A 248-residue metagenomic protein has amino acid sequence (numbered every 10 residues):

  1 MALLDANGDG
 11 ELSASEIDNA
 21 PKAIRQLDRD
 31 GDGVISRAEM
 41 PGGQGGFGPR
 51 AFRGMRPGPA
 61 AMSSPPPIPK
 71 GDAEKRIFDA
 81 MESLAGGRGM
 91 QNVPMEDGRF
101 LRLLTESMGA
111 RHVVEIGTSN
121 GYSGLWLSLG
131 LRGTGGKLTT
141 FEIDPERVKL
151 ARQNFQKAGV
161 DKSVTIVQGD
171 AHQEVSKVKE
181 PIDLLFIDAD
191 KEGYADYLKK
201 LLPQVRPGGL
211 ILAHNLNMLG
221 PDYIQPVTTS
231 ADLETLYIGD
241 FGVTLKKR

Functional and structural regions predicted by a protein language model:
M1-A2, E11, K22-R25, V34-A80 (+1 more regions): Disordered, low-complexity segments in secreted/periplasmic proteins that are enriched in proline
A6-G8, R29-D30: Calcium-coordinating acidic loop motifs
M90-Q173: SAM cofactor-binding core of SAM-dependent methyltransferases, primarily the Rossmann-like beta-alpha-beta module
V113, L185-D188: Hydrophobic beta-strand segment of the Class I
G130-R132, V178-K179, Q204-V205, G209: A generic alpha-to-beta junction signature in SAM-dependent methyltransferases
S176-L185: A short acidic, Gly/Pro-enriched loop at the edge of an enzyme's catalytic core that lines a small-molecule cofactor
K191-R248: C-terminal substrate-binding/active-site "lid" region of AdoMet-derived donor-dependent transferases
